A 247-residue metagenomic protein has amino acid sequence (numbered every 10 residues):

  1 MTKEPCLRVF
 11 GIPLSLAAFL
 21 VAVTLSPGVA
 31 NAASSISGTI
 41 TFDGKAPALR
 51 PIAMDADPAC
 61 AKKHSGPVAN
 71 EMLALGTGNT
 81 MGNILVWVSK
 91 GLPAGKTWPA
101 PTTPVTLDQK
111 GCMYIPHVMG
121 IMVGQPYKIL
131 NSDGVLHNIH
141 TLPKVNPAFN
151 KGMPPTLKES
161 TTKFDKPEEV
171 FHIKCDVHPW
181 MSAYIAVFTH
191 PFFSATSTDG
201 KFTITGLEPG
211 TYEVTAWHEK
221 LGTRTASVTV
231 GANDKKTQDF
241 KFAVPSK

Functional and structural regions predicted by a protein language model:
M1-I12: N-terminal secretory signal peptides that target proteins for export/translocation
G11-P27: Bacterial N-terminal signal peptides
A30-K247: Extracytoplasmic copper-binding redox domains, predominantly the cupredoxin/blue-copper superfamily
